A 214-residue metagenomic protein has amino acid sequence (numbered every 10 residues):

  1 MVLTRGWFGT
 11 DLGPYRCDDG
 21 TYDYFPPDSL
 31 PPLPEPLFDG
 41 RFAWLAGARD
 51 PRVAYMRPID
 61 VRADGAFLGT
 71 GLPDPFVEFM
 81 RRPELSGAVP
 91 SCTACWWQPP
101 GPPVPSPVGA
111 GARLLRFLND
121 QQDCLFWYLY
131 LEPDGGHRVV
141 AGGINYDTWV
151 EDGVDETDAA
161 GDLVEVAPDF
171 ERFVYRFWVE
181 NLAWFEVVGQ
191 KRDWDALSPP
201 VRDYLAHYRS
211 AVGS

Functional and structural regions predicted by a protein language model:
M1-G136, I144-Y146, Y208-S214: A surface-exposed partner-binding patch
L3, W184-R192: Intrinsically disordered, low-complexity segments enriched in small residues
I59-A63, G153-G161, V188-K191: A near-ubiquitous, low-amplitude feature marking generic local secondary-structure context
L72, V166-F170, L197: Alpha-helical structural motif
A94, L129-E132, D152-E156, V188: Surface-exposed beta-strand edges and their flanking turn/coil or helix-capping segments
R138-W184: Compact, glycine/acidic-enriched structural inserts
G189-S214: Charge-dense, low-complexity intrinsically disordered regions
